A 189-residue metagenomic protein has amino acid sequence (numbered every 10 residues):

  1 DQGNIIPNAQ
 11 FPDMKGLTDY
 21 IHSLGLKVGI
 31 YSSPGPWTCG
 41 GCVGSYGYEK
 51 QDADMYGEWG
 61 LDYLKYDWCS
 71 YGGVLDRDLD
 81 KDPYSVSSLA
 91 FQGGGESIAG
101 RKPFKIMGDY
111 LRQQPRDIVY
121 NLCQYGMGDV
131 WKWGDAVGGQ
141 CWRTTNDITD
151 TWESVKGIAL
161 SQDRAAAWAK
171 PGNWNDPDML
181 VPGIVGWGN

Functional and structural regions predicted by a protein language model:
D1-F91: Aromatic-lined carbohydrate-binding/catalytic grooves of carbohydrate-active enzymes
Q2-P7, I106-G108, T151-G157, D163: Flexible propeptides and autoinhibitory/regulatory segments associated with cysteine proteases
P12, G16, Q51, A99-K102 (+3 more regions): Generic recognition of stable, solvent-exposed alpha-helical segments in well-folded globular domains
I21-S23, G57-E58, R112-P115, D135-A136 (+1 more regions): Extracellular/periplasmic catalytic domains that process cell-envelope and extracellular macromolecules
H22-S45, Q92-G100, F104, G108-W131: Aromatic-lined carbohydrate-recognition surfaces of secreted/lumenal glycan-active proteins
Y46, L79-P83, F104, G134-W142: Short secondary-structure boundary/capping segments
V119-N189: Glycan-recognition surfaces
